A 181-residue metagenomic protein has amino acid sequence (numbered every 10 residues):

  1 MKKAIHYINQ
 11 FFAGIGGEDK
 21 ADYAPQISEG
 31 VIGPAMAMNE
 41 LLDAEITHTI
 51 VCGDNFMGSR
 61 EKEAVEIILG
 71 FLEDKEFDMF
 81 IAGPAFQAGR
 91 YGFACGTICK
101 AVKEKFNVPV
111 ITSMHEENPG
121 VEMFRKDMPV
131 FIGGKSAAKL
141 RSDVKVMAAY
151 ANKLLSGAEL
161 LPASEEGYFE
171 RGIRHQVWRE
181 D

Functional and structural regions predicted by a protein language model:
M1-D181: An N-terminal assembly and electron-transfer interface module characteristic of large anaerobic redox and radical
